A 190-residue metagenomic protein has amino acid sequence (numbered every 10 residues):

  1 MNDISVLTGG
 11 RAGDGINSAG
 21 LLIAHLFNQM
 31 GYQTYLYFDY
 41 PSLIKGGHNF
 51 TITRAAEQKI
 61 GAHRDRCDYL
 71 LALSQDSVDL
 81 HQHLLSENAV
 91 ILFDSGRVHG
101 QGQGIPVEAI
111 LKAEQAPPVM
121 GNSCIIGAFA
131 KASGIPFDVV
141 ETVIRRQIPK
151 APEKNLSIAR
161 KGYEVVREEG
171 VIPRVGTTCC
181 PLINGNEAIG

Functional and structural regions predicted by a protein language model:
M1-G190: Active-site cofactor/cluster-binding pocket
